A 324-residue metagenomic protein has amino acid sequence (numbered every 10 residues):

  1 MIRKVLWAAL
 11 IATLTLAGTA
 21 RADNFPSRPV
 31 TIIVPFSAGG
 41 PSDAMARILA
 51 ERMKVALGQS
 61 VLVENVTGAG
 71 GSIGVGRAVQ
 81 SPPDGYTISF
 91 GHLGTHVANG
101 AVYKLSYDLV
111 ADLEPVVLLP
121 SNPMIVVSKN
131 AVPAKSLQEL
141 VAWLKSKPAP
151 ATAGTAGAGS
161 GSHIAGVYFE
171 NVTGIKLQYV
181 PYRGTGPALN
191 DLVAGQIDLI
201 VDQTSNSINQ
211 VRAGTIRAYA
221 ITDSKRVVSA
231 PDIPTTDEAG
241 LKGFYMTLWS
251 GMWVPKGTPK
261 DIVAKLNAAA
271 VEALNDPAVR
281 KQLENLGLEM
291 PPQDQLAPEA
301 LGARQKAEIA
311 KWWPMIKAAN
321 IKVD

Functional and structural regions predicted by a protein language model:
M1-K4, E238: Positively charged n-region of N-terminal signal peptides that target proteins for export
W7-A17: Bacterial N-terminal signal peptides
R21-A111, P150, G174-Q203, Q210 (+1 more regions): N-terminal (or domain-start) structured segment
S27-P29, R212, K260-D324: An extracytoplasmic/periplasmic, membrane-proximal ligand-sensing/linker region
Q80-Y86, L93, A101-P187, T236 (+1 more regions): Hinge/capping helix and adjacent helix->loop/strand transition within the periplasmic-binding protein
L119-I125, A220-K256, L286, D294: Periplasmic-binding protein-like
L189-L241: Anionic-ligand binding region
